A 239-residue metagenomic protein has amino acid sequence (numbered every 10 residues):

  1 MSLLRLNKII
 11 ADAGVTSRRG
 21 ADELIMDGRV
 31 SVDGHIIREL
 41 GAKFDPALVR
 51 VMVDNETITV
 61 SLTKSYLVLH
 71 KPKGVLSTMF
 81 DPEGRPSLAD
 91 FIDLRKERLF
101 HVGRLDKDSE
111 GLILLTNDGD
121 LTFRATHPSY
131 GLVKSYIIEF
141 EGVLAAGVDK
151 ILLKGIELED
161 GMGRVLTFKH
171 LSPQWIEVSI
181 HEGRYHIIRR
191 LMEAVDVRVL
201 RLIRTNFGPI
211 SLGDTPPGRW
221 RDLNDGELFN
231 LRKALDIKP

Functional and structural regions predicted by a protein language model:
M1-P239: Basic, flexible Lys/Arg- and Gly-enriched helix-loop patches that mediate nucleic-acid binding at interfaces with rRNA
